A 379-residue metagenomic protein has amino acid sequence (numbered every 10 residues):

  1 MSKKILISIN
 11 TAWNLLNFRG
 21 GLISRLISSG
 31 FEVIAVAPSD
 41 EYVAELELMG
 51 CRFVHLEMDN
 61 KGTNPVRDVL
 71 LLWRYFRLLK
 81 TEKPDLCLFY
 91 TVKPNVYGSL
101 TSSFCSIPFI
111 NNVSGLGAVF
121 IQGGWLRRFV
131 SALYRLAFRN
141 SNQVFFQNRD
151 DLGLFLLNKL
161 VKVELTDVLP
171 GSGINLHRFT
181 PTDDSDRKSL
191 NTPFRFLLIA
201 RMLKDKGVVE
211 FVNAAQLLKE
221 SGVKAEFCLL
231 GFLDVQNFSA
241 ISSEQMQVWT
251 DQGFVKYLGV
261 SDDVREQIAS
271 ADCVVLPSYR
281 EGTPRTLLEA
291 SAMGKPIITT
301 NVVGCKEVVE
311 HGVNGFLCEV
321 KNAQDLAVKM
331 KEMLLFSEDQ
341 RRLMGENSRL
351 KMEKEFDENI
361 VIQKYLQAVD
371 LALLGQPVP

Functional and structural regions predicted by a protein language model:
S2, T63-R67, L156-L157, S172-T192: Acidic anion/phosphate-binding donor-loop and adjacent secondary structure in glycosyltransferase catalytic cores
L16-G21, F194, L198-L217, L288 (+1 more regions): A conserved mid-protein helix/loop that constitutes part of the nucleotide-sugar donor-binding site
V54, R135-T182: Donor nucleotide-sugar binding/catalytic pocket of nucleotide-sugar-dependent glycosyltransferases
G117, D150-D151, V168-T180, R201-K204 (+2 more regions): Short beta-strand->alpha-helix junction loop in the catalytic core of nucleotide-activated group-transfer enzymes
V260, Y279: Aromatic "clamp/platform" in nucleotide-sugar-dependent glycosyltransferases that forms part of the donor/acceptor
P296-T299, V309: Short hydrophobic beta-strand element within catalytic cores of glycosyltransferases and related nucleotide-activated
H311-G312, F316-A323, E332-E338: Conserved acidic donor-binding segment of nucleotide-sugar-dependent glycosyltransferases
D325, E332, D339-E355, V361-Q367: A short, well-ordered alpha-helix in the C-terminal region of glycosyltransferases
